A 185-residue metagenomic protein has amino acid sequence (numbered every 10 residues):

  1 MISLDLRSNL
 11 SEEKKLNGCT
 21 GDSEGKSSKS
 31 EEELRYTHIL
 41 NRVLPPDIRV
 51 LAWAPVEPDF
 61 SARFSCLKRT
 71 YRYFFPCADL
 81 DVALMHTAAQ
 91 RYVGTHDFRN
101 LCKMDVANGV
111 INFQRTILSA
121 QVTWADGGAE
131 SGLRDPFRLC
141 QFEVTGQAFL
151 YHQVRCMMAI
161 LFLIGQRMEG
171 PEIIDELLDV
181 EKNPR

Functional and structural regions predicted by a protein language model:
M1-R185: Structured-RNA-binding interfaces characteristic of tRNA pseudouridine synthases
